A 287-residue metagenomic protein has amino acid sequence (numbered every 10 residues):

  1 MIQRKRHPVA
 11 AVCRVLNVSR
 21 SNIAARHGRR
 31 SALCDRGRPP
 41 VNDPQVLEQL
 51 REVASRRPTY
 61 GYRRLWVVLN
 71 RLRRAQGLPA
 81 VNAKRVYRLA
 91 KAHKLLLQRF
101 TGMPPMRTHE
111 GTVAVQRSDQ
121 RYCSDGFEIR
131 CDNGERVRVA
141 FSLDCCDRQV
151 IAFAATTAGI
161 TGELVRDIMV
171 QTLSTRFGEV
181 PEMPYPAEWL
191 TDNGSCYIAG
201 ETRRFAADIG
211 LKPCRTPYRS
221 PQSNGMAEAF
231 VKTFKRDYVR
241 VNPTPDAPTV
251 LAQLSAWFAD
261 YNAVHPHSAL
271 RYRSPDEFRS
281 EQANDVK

Functional and structural regions predicted by a protein language model:
M1-K287: Charged DNA-binding/catalytic regions of mobile-element recombinases
